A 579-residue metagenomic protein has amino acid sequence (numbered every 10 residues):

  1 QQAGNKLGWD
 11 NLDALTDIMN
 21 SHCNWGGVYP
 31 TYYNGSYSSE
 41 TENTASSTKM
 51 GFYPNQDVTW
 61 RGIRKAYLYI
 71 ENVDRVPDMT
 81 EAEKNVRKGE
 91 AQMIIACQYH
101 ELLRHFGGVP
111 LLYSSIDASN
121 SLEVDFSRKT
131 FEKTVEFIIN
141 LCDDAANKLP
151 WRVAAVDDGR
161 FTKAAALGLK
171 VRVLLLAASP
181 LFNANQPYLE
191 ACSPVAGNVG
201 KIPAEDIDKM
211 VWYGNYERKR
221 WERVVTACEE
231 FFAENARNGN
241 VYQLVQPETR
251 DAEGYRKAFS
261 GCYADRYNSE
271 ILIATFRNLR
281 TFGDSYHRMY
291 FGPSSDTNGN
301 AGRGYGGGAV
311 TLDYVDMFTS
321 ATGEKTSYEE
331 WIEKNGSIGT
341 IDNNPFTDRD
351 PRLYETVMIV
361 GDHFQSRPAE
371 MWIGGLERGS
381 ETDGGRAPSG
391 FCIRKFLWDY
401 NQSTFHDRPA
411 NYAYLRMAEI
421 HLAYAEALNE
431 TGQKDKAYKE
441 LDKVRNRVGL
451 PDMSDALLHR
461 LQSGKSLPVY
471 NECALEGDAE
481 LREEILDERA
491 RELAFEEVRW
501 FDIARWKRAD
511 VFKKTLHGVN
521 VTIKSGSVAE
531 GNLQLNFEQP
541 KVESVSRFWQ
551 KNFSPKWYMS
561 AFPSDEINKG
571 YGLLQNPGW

Functional and structural regions predicted by a protein language model:
Q1-N24, Y53, L68, A82-K88 (+3 more regions): Acidic, glycine-rich segments characteristic of secretory precursors and extracytoplasmic regions
Q1-Q2, G26-F106, L122-K163, D342 (+9 more regions): Conserved, well-structured interaction surfaces
T59, F137, L175, P187 (+7 more regions): Long, intrinsically disordered, low-complexity segments
L103-R104, P110, L176-N185, G432: Short coil/turn linking the two alpha-helices of tandem helical-hairpin repeats
S115-Y188, C192-G254: Hydrophobic, small-residue-rich alpha-helical packing segments that form membrane-like cores
Y216-E222, T226, R237-E381, L481: Extended ligand-binding clefts on enzyme/binding-domain cores
L353, A418, A425, I485 (+1 more regions): Hydrophobic, well-ordered secondary-structure elements that form the walls of internal hydrophobic environments
